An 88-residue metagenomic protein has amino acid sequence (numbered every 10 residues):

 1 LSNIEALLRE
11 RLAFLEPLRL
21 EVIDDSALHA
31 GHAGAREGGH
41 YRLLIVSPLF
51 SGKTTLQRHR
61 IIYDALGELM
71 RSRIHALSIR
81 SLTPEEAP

Functional and structural regions predicted by a protein language model:
L1-P88: N-terminal, polar/charged subdomain of small-to-medium soluble alpha/beta proteins
